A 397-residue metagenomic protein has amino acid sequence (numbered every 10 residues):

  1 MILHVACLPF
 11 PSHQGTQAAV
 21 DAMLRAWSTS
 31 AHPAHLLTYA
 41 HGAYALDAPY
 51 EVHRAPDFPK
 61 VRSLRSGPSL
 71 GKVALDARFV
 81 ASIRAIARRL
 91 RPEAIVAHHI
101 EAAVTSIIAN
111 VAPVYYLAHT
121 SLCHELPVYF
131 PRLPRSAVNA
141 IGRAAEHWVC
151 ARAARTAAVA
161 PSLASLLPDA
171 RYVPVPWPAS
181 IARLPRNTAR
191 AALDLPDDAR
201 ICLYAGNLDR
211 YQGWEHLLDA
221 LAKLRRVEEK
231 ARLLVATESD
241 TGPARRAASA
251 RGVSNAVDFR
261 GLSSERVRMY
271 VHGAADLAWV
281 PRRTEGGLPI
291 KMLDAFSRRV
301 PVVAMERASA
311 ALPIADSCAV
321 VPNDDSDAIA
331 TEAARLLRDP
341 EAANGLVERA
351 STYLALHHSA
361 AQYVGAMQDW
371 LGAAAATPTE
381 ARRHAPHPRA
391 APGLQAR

Functional and structural regions predicted by a protein language model:
M1-Y44, D219, L224, R307 (+2 more regions): N-terminal subdomain of nucleotide-sugar transferases
A81-A85, V104, L122, S136-T156: Membrane-proximal helix-turn-helix segments that form the acceptor-binding/catalytic region of lipid-linked
A154, Y270-G287, V300: Acidic donor-binding loop of glycosyltransferase active sites
A182-L195: A short helix/loop element that forms part of the nucleotide-sugar donor recognition site in Leloir-type
A205, R232-R245, G261: Glycosyltransferase donor-sugar binding loop
P243-R266: Nucleotide-activated donor-binding/catalytic signature segment of Leloir-type glycosyltransferases, i.e., the conserved
D316-D327, R335-E341: Conserved acidic donor-binding segment of nucleotide-sugar-dependent glycosyltransferases
R338-G372: A charged, aromatic-enriched C-terminal amphipathic alpha-helix characteristic of glycosyltransferases across folds
